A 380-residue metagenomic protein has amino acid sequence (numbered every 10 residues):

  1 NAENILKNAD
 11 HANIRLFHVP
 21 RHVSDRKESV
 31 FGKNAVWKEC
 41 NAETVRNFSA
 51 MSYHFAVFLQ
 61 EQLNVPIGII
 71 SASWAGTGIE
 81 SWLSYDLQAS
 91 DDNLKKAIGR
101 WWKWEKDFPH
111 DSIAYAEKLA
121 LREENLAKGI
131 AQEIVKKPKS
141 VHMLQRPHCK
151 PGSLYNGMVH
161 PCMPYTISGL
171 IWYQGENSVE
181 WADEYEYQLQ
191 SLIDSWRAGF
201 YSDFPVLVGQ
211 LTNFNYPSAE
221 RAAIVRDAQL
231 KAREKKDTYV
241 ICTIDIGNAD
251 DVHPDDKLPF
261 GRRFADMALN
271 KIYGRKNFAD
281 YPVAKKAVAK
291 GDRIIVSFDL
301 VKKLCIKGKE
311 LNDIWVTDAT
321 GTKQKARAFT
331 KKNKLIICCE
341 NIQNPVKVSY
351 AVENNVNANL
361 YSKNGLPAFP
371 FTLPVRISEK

Functional and structural regions predicted by a protein language model:
N1-K380: Cell-envelope and extracellular/periplasmic
